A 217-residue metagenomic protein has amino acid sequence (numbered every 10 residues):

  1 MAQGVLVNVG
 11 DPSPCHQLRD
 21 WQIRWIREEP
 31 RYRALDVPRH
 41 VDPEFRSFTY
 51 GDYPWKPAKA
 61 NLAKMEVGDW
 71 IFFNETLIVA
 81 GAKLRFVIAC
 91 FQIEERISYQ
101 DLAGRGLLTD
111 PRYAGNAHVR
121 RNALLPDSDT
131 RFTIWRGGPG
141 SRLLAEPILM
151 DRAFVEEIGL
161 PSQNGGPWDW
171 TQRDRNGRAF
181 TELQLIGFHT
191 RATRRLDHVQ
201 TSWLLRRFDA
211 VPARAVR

Functional and structural regions predicted by a protein language model:
M1-W21, S98-R217: Contiguous surface segments at macromolecular interaction interfaces
H16-L84: Short N-terminal edge-element motif at the start of the domain
E75-T76, R96-Y99: Short regulatory "switch" loops immediately downstream of catalytic or recognition motifs within protein catalytic
A82-I97: Short beta-strand-centered aromatic/proline hotspots
